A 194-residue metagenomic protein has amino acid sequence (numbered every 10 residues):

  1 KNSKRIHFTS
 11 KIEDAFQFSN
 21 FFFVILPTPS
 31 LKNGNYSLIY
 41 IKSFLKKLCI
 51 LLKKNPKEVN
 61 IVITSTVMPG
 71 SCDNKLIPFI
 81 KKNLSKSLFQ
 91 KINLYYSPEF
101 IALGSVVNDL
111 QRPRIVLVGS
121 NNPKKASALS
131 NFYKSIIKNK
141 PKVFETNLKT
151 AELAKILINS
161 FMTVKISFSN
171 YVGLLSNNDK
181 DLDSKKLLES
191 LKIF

Functional and structural regions predicted by a protein language model:
K1-F194: Structural/interface elements that position substrates and couple domains in central-metabolism enzymes
